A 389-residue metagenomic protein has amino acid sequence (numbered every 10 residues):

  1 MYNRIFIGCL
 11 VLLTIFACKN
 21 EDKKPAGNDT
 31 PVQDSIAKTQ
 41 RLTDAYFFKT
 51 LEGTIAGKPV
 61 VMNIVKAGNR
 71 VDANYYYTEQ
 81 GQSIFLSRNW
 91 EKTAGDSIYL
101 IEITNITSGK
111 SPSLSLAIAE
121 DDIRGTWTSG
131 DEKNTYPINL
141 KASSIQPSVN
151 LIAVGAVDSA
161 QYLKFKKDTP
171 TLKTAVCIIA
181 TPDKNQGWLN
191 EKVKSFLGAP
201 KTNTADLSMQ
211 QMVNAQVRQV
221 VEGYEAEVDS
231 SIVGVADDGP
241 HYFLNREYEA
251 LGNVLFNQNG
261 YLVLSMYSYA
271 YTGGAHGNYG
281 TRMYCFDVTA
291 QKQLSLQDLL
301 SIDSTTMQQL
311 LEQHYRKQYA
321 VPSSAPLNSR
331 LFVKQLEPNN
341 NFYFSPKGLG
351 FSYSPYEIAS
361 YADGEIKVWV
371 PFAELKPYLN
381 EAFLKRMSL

Functional and structural regions predicted by a protein language model:
T14-A17: C-terminal motif of bacterial Sec signal peptides marking the signal peptidase cleavage site
K19-A37: Short, low-complexity, disordered segments immediately C-terminal to signal peptides in bacterial exported proteins
T30, S35, S83, D96-S97 (+4 more regions): Coil residues (strongly favoring Ser/Thr
P31-I118: Central antiparallel beta-sheet cores of small beta-barrel/beta-sandwich binding domains
I36-R41, T78-T93, D122-A160, N278-C285: Edge beta-strand at a domain terminus
A119, T128-Y136, L311-K367: Compositionally biased, intrinsically disordered linkers/stalks adjacent to structured regions
I145-Q258, P355-Y356, E374-L389: Active-site acidic/histidine clusters and adjacent loop/turn architecture that either coordinate catalytic ions
T281-L331: Short helix-loop boundary/capping segments
